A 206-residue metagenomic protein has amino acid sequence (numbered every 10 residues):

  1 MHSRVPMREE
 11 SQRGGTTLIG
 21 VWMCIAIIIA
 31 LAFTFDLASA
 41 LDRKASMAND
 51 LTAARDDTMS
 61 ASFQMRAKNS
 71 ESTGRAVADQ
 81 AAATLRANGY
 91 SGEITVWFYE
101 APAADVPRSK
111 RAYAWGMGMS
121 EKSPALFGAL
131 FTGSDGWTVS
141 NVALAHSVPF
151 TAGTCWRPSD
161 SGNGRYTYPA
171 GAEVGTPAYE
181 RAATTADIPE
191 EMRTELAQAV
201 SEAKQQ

Functional and structural regions predicted by a protein language model:
M1, M117-M119, A143: Generic low-polarity alpha-helical segments
H2-D79: Alpha-helical assembly-interface signal, strongest on the long, hydrophobic N-terminal helix that forms
S11, A103, S159: Acidic surface patches and DE-rich sequence motifs
L37, K122-F127: Glycine-rich, flexible loop/turn motifs
A53-S123: Short amphipathic secondary-structure patches
A125-Q206: Low-complexity, S/T/G/P-rich flexible repeat/linker segments used as non-globular hinges and stalks within
